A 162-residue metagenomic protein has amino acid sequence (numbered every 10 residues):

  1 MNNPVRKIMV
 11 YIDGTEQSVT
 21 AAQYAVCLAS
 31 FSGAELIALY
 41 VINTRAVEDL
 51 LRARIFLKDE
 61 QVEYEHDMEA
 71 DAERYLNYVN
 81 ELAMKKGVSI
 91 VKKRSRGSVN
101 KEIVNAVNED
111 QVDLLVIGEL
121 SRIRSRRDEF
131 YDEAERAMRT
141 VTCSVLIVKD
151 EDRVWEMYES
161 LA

Functional and structural regions predicted by a protein language model:
M1-N3, E81-L115, D152-M157, L161-A162: Structural beta-alpha unit
N2-K58, T140: Small/aliphatic-rich secondary-structure junction motif
A21, E48-L51, V104-N105, R127-D128 (+1 more regions): Short, well-ordered secondary-structure micro-motifs
Y24, D67-Y78, E102: Short, solvent-exposed amphipathic alpha-helices that sit in or adjacent to ligand/effector-binding or catalytic
A34-E35, V88, V112, C143: Short glycine/serine/threonine/alanine-rich loop segments
I37-L39, V91-S95, L146: General small-molecule cofactor/ligand-binding pocket signal
V41-D71, W155-A162: Acidic, proline/glycine-rich short linear motifs
I117-R139, V154-Y158: Glycine-rich, Arg-bearing micro-motifs that act as flexible, cationic patches
